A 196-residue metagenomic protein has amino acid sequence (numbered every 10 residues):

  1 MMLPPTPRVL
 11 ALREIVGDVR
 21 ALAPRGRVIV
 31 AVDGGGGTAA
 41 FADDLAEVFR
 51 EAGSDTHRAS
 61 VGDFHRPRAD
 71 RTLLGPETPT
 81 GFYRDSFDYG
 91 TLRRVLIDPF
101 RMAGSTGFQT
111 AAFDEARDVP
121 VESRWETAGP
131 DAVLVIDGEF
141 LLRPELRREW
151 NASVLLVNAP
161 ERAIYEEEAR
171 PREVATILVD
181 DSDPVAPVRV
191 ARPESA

Functional and structural regions predicted by a protein language model:
L3-L22, R148, E166-A196: NTP-dependent small-molecule kinase module
P24-V30, D131: Pre-Walker A (Motif I) flank of P-loop NTPase domains
A31-E47: Glycine-rich phosphate-binding P-loop
E47-H57: Post-Walker A helix-loop "phosphate-sensing" segment adjacent to the P-loop in P-loop NTPases
T56-R58, S153-L155, T176-L178: Conserved beta-strand scaffold positions in the cores of enzyme catalytic domains, especially in NTP/NDP-utilizing
H57-S60, H65-R117, V133: Conserved nucleotide-sensing/catalytic segment adjacent to the nucleotide-binding pocket in NTP-handling enzymes
P76-Y83, E145-R170, V190-E194: A glycine- and Lys/Arg-enriched "phosphate-lid" helix/loop adjacent to the NTP-binding pocket of small-molecule kinases
R117-A159: ATP-dependent NMP and nucleoside kinases share a basic, alpha-helical "lid"
